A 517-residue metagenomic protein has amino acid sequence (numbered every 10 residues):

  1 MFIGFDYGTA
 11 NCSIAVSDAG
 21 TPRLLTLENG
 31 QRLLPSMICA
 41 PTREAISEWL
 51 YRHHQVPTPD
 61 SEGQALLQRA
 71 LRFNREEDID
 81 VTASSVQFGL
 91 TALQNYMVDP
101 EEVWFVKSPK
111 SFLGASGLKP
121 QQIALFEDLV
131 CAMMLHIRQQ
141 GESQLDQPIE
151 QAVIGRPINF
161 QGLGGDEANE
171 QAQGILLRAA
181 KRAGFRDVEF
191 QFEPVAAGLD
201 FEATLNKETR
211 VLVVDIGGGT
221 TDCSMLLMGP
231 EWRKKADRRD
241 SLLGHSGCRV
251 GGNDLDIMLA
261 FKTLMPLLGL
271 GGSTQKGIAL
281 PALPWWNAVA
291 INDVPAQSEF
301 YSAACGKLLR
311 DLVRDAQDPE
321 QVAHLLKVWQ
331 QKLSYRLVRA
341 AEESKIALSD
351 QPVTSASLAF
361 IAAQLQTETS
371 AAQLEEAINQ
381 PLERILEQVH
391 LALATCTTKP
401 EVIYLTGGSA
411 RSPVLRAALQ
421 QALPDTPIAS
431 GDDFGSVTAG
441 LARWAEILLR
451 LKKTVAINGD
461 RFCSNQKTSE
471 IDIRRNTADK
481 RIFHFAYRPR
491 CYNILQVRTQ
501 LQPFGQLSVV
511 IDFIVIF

Functional and structural regions predicted by a protein language model:
M1-L118, G251-P281, W286-V289: Early-domain small/polar-rich strand-loop-helix modules and first-structured segments of the mature chain
M1-P22, Y96-V213, K234, Q321-A340 (+1 more regions): Nucleotide/phosphate-binding catalytic cleft detector across ATP-hydrolyzing and phosphate-transferring enzymes
F5-N11, P157, V213-D222, L226 (+3 more regions): A short acidic Gly-Thr/Ser loop motif
P35-A40, S47, M228-F360: Phosphate-binding glycine-rich/basic clefts of nucleotide- and phosphate-handling proteins, predominantly
L176, T209-S224, L405-G408, L415 (+3 more regions): Extended, hydrophobic alpha-helical segments in both membrane/secreted and soluble proteins
A183-Q191, A417-R443: Conserved phosphate-binding/catalytic loops in two-lobed NTP-binding clefts
K453-S464, R474, A478, Q496-T499: N-terminal amphipathic/hydrophobic targeting modules at extreme N-termini, encompassing cleavable Sec/SRP-type signal
R481, L501-P503, L507: Cationic, low-complexity basic patches in intrinsically disordered or flexible, solvent-exposed regions
